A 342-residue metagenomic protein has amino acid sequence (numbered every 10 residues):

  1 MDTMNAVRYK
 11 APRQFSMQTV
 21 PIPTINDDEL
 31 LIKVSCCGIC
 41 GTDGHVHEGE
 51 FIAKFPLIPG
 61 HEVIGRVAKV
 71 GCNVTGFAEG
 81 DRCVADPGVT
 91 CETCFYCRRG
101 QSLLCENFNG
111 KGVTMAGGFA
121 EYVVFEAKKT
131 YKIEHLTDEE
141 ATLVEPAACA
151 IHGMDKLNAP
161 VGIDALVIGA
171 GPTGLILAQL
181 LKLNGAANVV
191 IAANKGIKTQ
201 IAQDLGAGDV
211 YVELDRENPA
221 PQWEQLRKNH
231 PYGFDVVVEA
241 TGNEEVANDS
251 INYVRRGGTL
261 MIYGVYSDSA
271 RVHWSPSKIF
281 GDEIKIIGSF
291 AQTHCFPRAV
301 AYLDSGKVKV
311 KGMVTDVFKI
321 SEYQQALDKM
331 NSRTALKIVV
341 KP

Functional and structural regions predicted by a protein language model:
D2-M4, I191, N248-N252, T293-P342: C-terminal hydrophobic helical "lid"/dimerization subdomain of Rossmann-like NAD(P)H-dependent oxidoreductases
N5, D164, A187-V189, T259 (+1 more regions): Residues at the starts of beta-strands that form the adenosine-phosphate
P21-C37, E50-F95, E134-L136: Glycine-rich beta-strand-centered segment in the early N-terminal region that forms part of a ligand/cofactor-binding
I22, C91-I168: NAD(P)H dinucleotide-binding glycine-rich loop of Rossmann-like/cofactor-binding domains, especially the beta1-alpha1
T137-R216: Mid-domain Rossmann-like dinucleotide-binding core that forms the NAD(H)/NADP(H) cofactor-binding site
L157, V161, N184, Q200-E283: Glycine-rich cofactor phosphate-binding loops and adjacent beta1-alpha1 units of small-molecule cofactor enzyme domains
A192-K195, A240, F290: N-terminal Rossmann-fold cofactor-binding loop
P219-R227, P231, D268-T315, Q324-Q325: C-terminal substrate-binding/catalytic core of Rossmann-like NAD(P)-dependent dehydrogenases/reductases
